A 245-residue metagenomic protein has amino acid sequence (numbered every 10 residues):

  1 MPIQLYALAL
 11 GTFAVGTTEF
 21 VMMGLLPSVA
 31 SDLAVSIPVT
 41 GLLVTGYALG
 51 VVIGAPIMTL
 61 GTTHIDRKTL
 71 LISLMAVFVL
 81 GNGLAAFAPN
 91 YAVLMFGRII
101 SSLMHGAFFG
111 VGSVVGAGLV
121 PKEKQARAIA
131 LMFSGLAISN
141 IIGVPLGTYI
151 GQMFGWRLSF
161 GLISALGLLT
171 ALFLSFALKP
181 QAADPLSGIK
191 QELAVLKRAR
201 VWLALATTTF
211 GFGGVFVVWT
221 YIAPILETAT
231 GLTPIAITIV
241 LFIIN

Functional and structural regions predicted by a protein language model:
A7-I37, V218-A223: Extracytoplasmic
Y47-L49, A137-I138, N245: Short hydrophobic/small-residue motifs within alpha-helical transmembrane segments of multi-pass transporter-like
I53-A92: Conserved MFS/SLC helix-loop-helix module at the cytosolic interface between two early adjacent transmembrane helices
A92-R98, L203-A204: Short hydrophobic/alpha-helical segments at membrane-entry points of transmembrane helices in Major Facilitator
V93, K122-K124, A130-F176: Helix-loop-helix hairpin linking two adjacent transmembrane segments in secondary transporters
G97-G135: Cytoplasmic helix-loop-helix junction between adjacent transmembrane helices in 12-TM secondary transporters
A177-L205: Juxtamembrane intracellular "pre-TM" segments in multi-pass secondary transporters
W202-L241: Extracytoplasmic gate region of multi-pass secondary transporters
